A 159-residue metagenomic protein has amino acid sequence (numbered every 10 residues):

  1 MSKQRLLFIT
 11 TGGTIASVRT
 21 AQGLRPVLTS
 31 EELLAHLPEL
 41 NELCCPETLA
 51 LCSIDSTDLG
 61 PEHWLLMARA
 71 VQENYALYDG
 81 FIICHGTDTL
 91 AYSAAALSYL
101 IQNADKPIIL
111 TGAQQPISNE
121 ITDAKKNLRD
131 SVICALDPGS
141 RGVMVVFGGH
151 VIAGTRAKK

Functional and structural regions predicted by a protein language model:
M1-K159: Active-site histidine-anchored catalytic micro-motif
